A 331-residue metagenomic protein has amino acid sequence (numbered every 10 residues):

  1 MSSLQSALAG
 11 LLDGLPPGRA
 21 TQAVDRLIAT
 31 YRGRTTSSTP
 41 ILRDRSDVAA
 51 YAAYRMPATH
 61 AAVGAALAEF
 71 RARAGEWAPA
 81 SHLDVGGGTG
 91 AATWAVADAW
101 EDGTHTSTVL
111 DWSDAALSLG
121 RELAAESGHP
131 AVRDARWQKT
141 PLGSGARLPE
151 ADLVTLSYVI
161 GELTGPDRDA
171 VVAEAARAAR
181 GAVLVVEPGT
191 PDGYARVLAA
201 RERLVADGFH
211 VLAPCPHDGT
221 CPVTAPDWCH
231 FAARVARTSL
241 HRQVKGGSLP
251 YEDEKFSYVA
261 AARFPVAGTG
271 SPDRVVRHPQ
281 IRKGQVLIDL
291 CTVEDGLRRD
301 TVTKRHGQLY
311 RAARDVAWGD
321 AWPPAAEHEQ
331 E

Functional and structural regions predicted by a protein language model:
M1-S38: N-terminal auxiliary segments of SAM/dcSAM-dependent transferases
T39-A66: Class I SAM-dependent methyltransferase Rossmann-like catalytic core, especially the SAM/SAH-binding loop
A78-G88: Conserved class I S-adenosyl-L-methionine
T89-D102: Conserved SAM-binding loop of SAM-dependent methyltransferases across substrates and taxa, primarily the Class I
S113: Conserved SAM/SAH-binding beta-strand->alpha-helix loop
D152-P166: A short SAM/SAH-binding and catalytic strip from SAM-dependent methyltransferases
A179-P188: Conserved beta-strand signature within the Rossmann-like core of class I S-adenosyl-L-methionine
Q243-E331: C-terminal lobe and adjacent flexible extensions of AdoMet/dcAdoMet transferase-like proteins
